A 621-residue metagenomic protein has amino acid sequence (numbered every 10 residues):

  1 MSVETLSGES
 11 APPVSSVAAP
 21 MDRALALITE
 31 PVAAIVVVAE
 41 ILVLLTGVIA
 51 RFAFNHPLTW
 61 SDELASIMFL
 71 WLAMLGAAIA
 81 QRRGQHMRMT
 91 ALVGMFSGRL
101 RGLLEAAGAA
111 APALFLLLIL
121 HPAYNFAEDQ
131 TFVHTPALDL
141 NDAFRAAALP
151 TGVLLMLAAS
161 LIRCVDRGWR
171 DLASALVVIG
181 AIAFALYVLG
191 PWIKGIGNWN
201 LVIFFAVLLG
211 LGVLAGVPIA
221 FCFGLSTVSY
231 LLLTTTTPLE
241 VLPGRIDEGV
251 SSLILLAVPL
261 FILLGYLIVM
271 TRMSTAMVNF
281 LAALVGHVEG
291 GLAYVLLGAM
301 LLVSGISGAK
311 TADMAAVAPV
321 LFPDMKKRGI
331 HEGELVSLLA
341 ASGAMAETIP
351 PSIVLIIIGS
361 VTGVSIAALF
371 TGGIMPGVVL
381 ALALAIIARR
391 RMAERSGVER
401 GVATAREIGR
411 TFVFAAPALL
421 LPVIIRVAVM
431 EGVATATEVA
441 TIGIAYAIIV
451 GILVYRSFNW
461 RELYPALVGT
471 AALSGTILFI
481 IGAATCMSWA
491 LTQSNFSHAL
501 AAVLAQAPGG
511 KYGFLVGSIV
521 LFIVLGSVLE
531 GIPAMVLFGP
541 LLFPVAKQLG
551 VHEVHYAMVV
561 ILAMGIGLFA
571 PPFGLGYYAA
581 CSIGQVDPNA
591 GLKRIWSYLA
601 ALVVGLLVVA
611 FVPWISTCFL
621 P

Functional and structural regions predicted by a protein language model:
S2-N198, F479: Alpha-helical transmembrane segments and membrane-interface helix-loop junctions in multi-pass membrane proteins
S2-S7, V133-H134, R145-A146, R170-P621: Alpha-helical transmembrane segments of multi-pass membrane transport proteins
